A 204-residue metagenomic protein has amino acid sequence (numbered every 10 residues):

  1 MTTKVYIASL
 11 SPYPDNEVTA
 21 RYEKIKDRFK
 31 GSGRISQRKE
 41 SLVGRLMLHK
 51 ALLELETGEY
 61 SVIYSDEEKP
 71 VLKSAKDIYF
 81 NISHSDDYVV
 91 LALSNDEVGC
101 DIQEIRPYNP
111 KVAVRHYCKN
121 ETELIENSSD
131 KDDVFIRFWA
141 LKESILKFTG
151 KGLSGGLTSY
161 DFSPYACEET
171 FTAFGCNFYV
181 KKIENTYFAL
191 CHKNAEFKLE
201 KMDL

Functional and structural regions predicted by a protein language model:
M1-L204: Core catalytic alpha/beta fold that binds nucleotide/phospho-ligands
